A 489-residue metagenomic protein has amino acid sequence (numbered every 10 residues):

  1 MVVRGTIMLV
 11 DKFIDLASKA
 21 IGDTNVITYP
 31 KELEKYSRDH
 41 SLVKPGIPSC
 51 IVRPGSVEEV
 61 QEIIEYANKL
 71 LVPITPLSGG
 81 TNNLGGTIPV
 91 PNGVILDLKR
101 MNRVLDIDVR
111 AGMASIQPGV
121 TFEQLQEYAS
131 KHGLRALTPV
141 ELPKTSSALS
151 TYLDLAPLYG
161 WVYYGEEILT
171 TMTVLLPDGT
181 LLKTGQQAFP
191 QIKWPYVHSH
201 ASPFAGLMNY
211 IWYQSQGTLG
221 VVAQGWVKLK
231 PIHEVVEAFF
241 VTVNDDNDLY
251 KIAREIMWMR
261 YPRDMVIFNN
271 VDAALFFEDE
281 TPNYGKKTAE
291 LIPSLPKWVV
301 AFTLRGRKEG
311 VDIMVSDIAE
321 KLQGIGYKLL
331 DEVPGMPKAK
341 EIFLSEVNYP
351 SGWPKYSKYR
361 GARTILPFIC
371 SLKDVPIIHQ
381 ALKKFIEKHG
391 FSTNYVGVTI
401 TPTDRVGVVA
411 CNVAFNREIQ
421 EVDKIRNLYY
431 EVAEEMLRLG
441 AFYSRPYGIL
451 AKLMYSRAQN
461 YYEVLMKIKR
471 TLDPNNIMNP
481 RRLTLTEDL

Functional and structural regions predicted by a protein language model:
M1-E65, N82-G112, S147-L155, L275-E278 (+3 more regions): N-terminal flexible segment immediately upstream of the FAD-binding catalytic core in FAD-dependent oxidoreductases
F13, A17, A67, I252-M257 (+3 more regions): Short amphipathic alpha-helices in soluble, non-transmembrane regions that often serve as interface/regulatory elements
V26-P30, R53-P54, I74-S78, L96-L98 (+10 more regions): General beta-strand structural signal in soluble alpha/beta enzymes
S41-L42, G46-I47, V72, G79 (+3 more regions): Conserved glycine-rich FAD pyrophosphate-binding loop
V57, D245-N247, L304-V311, S371-V375 (+1 more regions): Helix N-cap motif at beta-to-alpha junctions
V104-I107, I116-I256: FAD-binding subdomain of flavoenzyme oxidoreductases
V236, T242, L291-L329: A conserved active-site cap/scaffold subdomain adjacent to cofactor or substrate pockets
D248-Y284, V375-F391, I425-V432: Short amphipathic alpha-helix segments
